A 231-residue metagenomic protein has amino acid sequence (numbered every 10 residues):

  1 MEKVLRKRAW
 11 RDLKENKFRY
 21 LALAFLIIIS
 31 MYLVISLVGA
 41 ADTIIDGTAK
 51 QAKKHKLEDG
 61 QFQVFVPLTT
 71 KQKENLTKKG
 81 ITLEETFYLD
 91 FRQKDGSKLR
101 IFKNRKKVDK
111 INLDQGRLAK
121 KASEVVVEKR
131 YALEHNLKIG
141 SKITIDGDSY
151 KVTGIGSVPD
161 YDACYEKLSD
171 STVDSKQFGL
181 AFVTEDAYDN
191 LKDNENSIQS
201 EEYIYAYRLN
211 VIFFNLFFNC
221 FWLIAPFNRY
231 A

Functional and structural regions predicted by a protein language model:
E2-A231: Membrane transport/envelope proteins' first extracytoplasmic loop
